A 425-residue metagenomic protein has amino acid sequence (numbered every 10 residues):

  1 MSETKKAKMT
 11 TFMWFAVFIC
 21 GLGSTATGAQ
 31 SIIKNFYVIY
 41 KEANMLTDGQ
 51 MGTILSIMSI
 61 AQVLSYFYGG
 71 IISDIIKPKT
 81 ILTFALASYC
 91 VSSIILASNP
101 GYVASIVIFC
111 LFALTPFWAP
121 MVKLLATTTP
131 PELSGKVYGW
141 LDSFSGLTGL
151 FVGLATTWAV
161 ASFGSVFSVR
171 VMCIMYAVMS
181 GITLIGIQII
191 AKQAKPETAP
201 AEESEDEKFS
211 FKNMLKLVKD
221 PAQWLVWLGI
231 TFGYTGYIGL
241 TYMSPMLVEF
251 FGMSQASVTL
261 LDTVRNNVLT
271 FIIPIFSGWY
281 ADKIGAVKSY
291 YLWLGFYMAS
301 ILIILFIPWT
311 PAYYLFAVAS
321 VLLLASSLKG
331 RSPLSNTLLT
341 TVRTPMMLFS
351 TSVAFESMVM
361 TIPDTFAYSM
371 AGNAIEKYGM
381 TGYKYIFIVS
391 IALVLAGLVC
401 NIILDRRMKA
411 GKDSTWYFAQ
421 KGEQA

Functional and structural regions predicted by a protein language model:
I33-N35, S145, G149-G153, D220-T270 (+3 more regions): Extracytoplasmic gate region of multi-pass secondary transporters
L64-P100: Conserved MFS/SLC helix-loop-helix module at the cytosolic interface between two early adjacent transmembrane helices
D74-A85, D282-F296: Cytoplasmic membrane-interface "Motif A"-like loop-to-helix N-cap segments of 12-TM Major Facilitator Superfamily
I108-F144: Cytoplasmic helix-loop-helix junction between adjacent transmembrane helices in 12-TM secondary transporters
G135-V160, S357-Y368: Glycine-rich segments within core transmembrane alpha-helices of 12-TM secondary carriers
I189-K212, G411-G422: Flexible cytoplasmic inter-helical loops of multi-pass small-molecule transporters
G285-S335: C-terminal transmembrane helical hairpin of 12-TM major facilitator-type secondary transporters
R343-G379: A late C-terminal transmembrane helix in Major Facilitator Superfamily
